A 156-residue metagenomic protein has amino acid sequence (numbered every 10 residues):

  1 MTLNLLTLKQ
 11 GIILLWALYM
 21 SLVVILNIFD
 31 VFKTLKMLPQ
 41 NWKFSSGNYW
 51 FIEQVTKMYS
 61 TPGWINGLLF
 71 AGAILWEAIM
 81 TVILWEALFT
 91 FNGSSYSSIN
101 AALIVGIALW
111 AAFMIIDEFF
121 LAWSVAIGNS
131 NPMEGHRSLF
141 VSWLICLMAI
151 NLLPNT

Functional and structural regions predicted by a protein language model:
M1-L26, G67-T156: Extended, low-polarity transmembrane helix blocks
M1-W64: Long, hydrophobic N-terminal alpha-helical segment
